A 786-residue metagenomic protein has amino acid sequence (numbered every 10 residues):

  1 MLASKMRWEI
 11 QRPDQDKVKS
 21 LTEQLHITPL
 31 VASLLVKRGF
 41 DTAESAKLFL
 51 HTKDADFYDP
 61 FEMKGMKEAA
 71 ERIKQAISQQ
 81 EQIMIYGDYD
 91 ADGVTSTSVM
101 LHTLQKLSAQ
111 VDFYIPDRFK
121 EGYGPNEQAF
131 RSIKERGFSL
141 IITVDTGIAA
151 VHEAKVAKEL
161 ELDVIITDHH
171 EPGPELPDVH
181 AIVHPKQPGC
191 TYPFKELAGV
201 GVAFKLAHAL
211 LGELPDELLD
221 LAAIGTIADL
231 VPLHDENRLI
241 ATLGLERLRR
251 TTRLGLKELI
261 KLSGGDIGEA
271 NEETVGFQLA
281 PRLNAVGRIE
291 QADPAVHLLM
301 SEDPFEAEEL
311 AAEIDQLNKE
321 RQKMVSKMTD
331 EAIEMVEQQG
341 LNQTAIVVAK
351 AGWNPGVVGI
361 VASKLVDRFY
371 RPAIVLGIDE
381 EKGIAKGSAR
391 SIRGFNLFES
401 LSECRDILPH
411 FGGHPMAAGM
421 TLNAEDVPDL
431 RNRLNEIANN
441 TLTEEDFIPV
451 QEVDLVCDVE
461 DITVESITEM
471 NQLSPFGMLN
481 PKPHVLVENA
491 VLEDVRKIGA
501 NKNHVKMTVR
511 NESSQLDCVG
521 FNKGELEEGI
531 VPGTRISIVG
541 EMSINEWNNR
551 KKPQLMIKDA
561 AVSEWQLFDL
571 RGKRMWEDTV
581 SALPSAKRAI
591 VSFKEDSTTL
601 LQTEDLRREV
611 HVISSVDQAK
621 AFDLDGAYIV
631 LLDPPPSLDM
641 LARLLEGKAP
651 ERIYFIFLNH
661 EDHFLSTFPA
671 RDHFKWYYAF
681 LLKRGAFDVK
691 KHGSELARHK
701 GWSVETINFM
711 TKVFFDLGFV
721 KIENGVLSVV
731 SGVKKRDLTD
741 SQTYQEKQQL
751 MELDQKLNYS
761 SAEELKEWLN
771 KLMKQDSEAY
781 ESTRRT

Functional and structural regions predicted by a protein language model:
L2, P13-Q15, S20-L140, L160-E161 (+3 more regions): Hydrophobic helix-and-loop "lid/oligomerization" segment in the mid-to-C-terminal part of catalytic domains
T22-A46, D639-R643, K766-T783: Structured, non-catalytic alpha/beta "coupling" segments that mediate domain-domain communication and provide generic
D88-Y89, P116-F119, T146-G147, H169-P172 (+6 more regions): Short, ordered loop/turn segments at secondary-structure junctions
S96-M100, V151-L160, H169-H170, D178 (+2 more regions): Short Gly/Thr/Asp-enriched flexible loops that form oxyanion-binding sites at enzyme active sites
Q105, R238-A332, S391-R393, S402-L408 (+4 more regions): Acidic, two-metal ion nucleic-acid-processing modules in DNA metabolism proteins
G137, V144-L197: Histidine/acidic-residue-rich, glycine-tolerant segments that coordinate divalent metal ions
V144-A149, V357, G412, V616-A649: SF2 helicase motor core recognition
D178-A228, E651-F657, T667-Y677: Short alpha-helices
